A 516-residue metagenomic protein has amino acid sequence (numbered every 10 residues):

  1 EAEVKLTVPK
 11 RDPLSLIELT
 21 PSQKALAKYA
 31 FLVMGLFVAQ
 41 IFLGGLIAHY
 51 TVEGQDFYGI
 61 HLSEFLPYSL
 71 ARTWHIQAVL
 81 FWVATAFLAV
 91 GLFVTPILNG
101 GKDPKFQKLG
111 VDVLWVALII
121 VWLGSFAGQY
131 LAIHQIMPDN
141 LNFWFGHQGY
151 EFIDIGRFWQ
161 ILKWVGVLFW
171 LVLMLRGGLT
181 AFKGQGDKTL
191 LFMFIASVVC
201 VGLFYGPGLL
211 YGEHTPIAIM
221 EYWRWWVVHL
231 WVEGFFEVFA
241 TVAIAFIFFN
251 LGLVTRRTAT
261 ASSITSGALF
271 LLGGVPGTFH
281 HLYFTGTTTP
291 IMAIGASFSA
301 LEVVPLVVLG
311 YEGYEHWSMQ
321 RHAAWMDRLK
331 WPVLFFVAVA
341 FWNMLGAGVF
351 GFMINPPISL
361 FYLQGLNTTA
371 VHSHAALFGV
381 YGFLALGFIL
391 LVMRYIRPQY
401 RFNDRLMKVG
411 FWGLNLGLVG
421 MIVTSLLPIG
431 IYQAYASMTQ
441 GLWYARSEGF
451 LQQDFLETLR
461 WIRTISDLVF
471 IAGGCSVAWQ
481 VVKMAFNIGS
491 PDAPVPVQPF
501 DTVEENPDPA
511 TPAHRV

Functional and structural regions predicted by a protein language model:
E1, I47-E53, L70-A181, G208-I217 (+2 more regions): Membrane-interface helix-loop-helix modules in multi-pass inner-membrane proteins
E1, Q77-G91, F158-R176, W231-F246 (+3 more regions): Hydrophobic cores of alpha-helical transmembrane segments in multi-pass inner/ER membrane proteins, independent
E1-A30, Y58-S63, G101, K105 (+3 more regions): Extramembrane terminal tails and long inter-domain/linker segments of multi-pass membrane proteins
E3-W74, F81-A86: N-terminal signal-anchor module of multipass membrane proteins
Y29-L32, F106-I120, T189-C200, G252-G273 (+2 more regions): Interfacial and helix-entry/exit segments of alpha-helical transmembrane bundles in multi-pass inner-membrane proteins
L66-S69, Y150-I153, W225-W226, T289-A300 (+6 more regions): Membrane-interface segments at transmembrane helix junctions and kinks in multi-pass inner-membrane proteins
R224-V228, F239-I354, L360, T368-T369: Membrane-embedded translocation segments of transport machinery
L334, F341-M393, V419-M421: C-terminal catalytic subdomain
